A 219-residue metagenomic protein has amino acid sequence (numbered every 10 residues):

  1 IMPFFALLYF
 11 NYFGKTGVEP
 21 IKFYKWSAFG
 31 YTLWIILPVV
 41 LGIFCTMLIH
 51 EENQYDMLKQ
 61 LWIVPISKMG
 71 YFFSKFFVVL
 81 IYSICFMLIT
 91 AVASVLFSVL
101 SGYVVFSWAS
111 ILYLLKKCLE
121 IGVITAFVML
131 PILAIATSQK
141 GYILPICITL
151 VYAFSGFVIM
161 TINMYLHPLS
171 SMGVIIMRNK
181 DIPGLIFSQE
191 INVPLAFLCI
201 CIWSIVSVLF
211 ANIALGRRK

Functional and structural regions predicted by a protein language model:
M2-V40, F73-S138, V193: Secretory targeting signals
L8-Y24, V105, I146-R218: Terminal transmembrane helical anchor/hairpin motif
L37-C45, T125-M129, I200-F210: Hydrophobic cores of alpha-helical transmembrane segments in multi-pass inner/ER membrane proteins, independent
I43-M47, A91, V95, V99 (+3 more regions): Transmembrane alpha-helix boundary and packing residues in multipass membrane permease domains and related
L48-L80: Helix-loop-helix units of permease transmembrane domains in multi-pass membrane transporters, especially ABC
E51, V64, V95, V99 (+2 more regions): Transmembrane helix-loop junction
S67-M69, F73, S110, G141-I146: Membrane-helix interface segments
F127-V158: Functionally important transmembrane alpha-helices
